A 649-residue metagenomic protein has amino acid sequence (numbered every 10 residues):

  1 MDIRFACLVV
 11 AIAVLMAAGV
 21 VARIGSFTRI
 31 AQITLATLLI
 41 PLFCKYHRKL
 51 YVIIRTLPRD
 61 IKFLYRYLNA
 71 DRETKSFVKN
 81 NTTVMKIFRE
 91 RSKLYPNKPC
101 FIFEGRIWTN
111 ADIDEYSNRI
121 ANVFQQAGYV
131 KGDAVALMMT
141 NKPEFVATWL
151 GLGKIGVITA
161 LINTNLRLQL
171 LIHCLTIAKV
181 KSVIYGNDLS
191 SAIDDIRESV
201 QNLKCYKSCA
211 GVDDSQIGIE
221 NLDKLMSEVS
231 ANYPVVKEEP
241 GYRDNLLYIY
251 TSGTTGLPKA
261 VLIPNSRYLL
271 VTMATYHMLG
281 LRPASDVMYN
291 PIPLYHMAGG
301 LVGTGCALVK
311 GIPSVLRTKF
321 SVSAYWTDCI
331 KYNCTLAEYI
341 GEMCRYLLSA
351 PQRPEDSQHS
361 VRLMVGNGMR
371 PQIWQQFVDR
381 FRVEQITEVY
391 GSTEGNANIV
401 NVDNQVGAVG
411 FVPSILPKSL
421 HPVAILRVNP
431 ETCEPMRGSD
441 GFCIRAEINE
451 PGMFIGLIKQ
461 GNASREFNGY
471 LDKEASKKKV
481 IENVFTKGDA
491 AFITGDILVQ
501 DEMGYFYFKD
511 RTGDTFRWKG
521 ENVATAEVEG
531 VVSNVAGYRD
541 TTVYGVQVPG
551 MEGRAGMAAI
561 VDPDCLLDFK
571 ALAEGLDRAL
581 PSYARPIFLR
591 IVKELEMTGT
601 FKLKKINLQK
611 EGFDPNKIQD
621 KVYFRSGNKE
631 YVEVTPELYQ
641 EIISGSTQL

Functional and structural regions predicted by a protein language model:
M1-I61, N122, Q126-A127, L150 (+4 more regions): Structural core segment of the AMP-binding/adenylate-forming
S76-N81, M85, N97-K142, V146-G153 (+4 more regions): Conserved AMP-binding/adenylate-forming core of the ANL superfamily
P96-N97, N141, C205-D213, S227-Y250 (+2 more regions): Conserved pre-ATP/AMP-binding loop-to-beta segment of ANL
D114-R119, Y233, V261-L281, P291 (+2 more regions): Conserved structural elements of the adenylate-forming
L166, I172-H173, V183-Y185, K459-A584 (+2 more regions): AMP-binding/adenylate-forming catalytic core of the ANL superfamily
L269-V287, Y295-L336, A350: Conserved AMP-binding/adenylation subdomain of ANL enzymes
V309, K331-I340, L348-E431, E466: Gly/Ser/Thr-rich phosphate-binding loop
L580-L603, K621-S646: AMP-binding/adenylate-forming catalytic domain of the ANL superfamily
